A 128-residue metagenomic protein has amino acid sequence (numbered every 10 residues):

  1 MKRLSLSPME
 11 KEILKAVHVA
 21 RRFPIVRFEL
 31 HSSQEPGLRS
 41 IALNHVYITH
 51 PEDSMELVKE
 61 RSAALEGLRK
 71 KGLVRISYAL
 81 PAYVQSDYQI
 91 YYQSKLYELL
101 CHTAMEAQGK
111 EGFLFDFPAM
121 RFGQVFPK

Functional and structural regions predicted by a protein language model:
M1-E56: Short, amphipathic alpha-helical interface elements at domain boundaries that mediate macromolecular binding
R3, Y47-V58, E98-E111: Short, Lys/Arg-enriched charge-dense amphipathic segments
R22-S40, I76-L100: Internal, charge-rich low-complexity segments
P51-Y83, Y92: Short amphipathic alpha-helical interaction segments
A82-K128: Short, amphipathic alpha-helical interaction segments positioned at domain boundaries
